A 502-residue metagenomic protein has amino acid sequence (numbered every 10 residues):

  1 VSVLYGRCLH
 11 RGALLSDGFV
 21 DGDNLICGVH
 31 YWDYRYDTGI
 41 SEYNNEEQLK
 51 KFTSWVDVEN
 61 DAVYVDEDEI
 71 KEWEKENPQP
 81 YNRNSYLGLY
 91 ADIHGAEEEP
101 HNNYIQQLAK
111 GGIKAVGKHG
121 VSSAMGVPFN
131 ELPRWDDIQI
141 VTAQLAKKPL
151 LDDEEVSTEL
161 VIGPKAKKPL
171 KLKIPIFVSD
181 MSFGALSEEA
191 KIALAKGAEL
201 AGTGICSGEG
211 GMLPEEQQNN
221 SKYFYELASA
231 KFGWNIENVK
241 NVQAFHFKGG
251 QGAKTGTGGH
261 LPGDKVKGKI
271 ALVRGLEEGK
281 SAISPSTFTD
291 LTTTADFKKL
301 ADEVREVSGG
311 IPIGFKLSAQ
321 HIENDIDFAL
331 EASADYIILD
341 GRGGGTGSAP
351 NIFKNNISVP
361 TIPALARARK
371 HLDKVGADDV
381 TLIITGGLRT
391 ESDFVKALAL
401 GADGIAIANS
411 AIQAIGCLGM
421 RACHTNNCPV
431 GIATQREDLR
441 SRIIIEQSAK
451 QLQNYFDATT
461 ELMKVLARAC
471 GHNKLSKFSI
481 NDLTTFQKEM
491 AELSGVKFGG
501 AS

Functional and structural regions predicted by a protein language model:
V1-P80: Rieske [2Fe-2S] iron-sulfur-binding domain
C27-H30, S54, I337, A397 (+2 more regions): Hydrophobic alpha-helical packing residues
P78-I176, D180, A185-K196, T203-C206 (+5 more regions): Conserved, well-structured core domains of diverse proteins
E159-P164, S221-Q243, F247-K254, N427 (+1 more regions): A structural-propensity feature for long, helix-poor, extended segments
K173, D180, A185-E303, V307-G314 (+1 more regions): Active-site-facing alpha/beta catalytic cores
P175-M181, S281-F288, G347-K354, I444-S448: Glycine- and acidic
P285-R440: Glycine-rich phosphate/ribose-binding loops and adjacent secondary-structure elements that form binding surfaces
R389-F394, L398-A501: Gly/Ser/Thr/Ala-enriched C-terminal appendages of enzymes
